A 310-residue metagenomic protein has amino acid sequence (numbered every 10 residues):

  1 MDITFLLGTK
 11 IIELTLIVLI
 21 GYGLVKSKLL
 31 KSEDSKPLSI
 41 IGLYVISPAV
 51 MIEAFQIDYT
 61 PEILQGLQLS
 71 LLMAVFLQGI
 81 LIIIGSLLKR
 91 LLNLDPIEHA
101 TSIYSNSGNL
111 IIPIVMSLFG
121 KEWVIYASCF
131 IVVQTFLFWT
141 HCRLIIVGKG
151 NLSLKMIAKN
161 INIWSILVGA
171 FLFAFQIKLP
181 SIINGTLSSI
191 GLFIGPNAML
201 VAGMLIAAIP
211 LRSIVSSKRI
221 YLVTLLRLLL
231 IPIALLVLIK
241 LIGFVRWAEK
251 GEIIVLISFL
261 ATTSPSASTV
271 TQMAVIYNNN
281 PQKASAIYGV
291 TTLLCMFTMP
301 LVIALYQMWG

Functional and structural regions predicted by a protein language model:
M1-G310: Alpha-helical transmembrane segments of multi-pass small-molecule/ion transporters
